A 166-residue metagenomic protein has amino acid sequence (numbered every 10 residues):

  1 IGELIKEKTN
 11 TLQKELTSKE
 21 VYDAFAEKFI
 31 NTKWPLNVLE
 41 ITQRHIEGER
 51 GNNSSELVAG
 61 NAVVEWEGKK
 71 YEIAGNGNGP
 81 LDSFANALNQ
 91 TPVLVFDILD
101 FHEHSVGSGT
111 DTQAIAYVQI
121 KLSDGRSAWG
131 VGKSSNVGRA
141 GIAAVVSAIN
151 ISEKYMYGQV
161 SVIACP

Functional and structural regions predicted by a protein language model:
I1-P166: Terminal or standalone catalytic/regulatory effector modules within metabolic enzymes and repeat proteins
